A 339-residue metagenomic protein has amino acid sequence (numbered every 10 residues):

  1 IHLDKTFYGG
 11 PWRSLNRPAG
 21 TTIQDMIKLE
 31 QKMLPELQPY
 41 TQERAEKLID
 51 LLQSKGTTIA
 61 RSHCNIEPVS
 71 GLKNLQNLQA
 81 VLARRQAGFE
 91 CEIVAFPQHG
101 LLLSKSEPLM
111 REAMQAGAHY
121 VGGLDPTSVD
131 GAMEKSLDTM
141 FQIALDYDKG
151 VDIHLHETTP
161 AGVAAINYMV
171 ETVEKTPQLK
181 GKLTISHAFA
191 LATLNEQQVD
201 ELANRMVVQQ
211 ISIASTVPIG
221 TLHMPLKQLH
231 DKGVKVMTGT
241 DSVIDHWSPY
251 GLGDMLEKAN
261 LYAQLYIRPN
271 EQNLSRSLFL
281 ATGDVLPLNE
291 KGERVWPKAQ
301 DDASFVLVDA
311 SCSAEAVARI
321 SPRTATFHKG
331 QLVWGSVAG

Functional and structural regions predicted by a protein language model:
I1-T6, C64, G150-T159: Histidine-centered catalytic micro-motifs
T6-T41, A165-T184, L202, L252-P269: Active-site gating loops and adjacent loop-to-helix segments of metal-dependent hydrolytic enzymes
G9-H63, V69-R84, L109-Q115, Q142: Alpha-helical scaffold segments that flank or form the walls of functional sites
I27-E43, E92-K105, D125-D130: Active-site mouth loops of central-metabolism enzymes
G56, V121, H154, I185 (+4 more regions): Divalent metal-coordination and catalytic microenvironments
K73-A87, L103-T184, A190-I211, T221-T238 (+1 more regions): Histidine/acidic residue-rich metal-binding segments in metalloenzymes
E171-L183, K227-A310: His/Asp/Glu-enriched, well-ordered alpha-helical/loop segment that forms or immediately abuts the divalent-metal
W296-G339: C-terminal cap of metal-dependent C-N hydrolases
